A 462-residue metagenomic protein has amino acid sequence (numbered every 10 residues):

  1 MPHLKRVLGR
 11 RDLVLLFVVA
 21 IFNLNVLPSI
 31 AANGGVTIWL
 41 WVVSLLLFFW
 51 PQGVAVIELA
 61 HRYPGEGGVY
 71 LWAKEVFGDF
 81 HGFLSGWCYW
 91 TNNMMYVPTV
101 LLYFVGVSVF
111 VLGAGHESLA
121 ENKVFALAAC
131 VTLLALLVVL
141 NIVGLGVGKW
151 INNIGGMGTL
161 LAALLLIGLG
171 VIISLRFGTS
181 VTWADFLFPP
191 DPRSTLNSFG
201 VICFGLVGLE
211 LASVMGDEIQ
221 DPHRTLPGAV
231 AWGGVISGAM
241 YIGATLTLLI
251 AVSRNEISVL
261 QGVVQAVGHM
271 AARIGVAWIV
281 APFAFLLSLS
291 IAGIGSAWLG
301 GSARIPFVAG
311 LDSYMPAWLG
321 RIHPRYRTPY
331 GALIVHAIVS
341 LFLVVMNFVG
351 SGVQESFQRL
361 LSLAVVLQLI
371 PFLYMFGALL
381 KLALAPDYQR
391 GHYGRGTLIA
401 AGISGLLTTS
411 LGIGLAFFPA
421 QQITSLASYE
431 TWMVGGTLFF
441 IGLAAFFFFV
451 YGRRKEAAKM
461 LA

Functional and structural regions predicted by a protein language model:
M1-V43, F49-V56, Y63-E66, W183 (+2 more regions): Membrane-interface "cap" regions at the ends of multi-pass membrane proteins
H3, I151, L319-Y326, L369-Q421 (+1 more regions): C-terminal membrane-solvent junction of multi-pass transporters and transport-like membrane proteins
R6-F17, G78-T91, A129-L133, P189-I202 (+4 more regions): Select transmembrane alpha-helical segments in multipass membrane proteins
A31-N33, W50-L134, V139-I142, S288-I305 (+1 more regions): Hydrophobic transmembrane alpha-helices that form the core helical bundles of multi-pass secondary transporters
I38-W39, G115-F125, N153-A284: Helix-loop-helix junctions that connect adjacent transmembrane segments in multi-pass membrane transporters
L71, G78, F110-E117, A229-S296 (+1 more regions): TM-loop-TM module centered on a large, flexible mid-protein loop between adjacent transmembrane helices in multi-pass
C88-Y103, L206, L211-E218, Y241 (+3 more regions): Membrane-helix boundary/coupling elements in multi-pass transport proteins
F125-R176, V230-G234, V365-L373, G394-G405 (+1 more regions): Membrane-interface loop-to-helix entry segments
